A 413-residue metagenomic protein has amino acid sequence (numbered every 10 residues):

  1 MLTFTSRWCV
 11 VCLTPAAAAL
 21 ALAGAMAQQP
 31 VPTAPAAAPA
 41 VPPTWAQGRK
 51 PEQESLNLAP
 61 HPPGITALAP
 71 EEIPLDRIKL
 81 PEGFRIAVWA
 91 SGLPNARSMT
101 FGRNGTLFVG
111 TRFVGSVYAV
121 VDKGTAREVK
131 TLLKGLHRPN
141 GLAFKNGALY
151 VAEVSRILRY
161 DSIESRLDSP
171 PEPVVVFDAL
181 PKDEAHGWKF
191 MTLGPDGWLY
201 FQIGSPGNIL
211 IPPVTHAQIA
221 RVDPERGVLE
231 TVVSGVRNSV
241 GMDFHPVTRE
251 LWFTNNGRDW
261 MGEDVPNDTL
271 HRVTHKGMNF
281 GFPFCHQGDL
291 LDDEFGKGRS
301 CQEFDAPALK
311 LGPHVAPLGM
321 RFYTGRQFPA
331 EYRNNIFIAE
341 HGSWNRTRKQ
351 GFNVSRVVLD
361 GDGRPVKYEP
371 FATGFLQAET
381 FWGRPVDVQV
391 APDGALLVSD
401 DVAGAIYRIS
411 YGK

Functional and structural regions predicted by a protein language model:
P32-P81, W188, P206-N208, V214-A217 (+6 more regions): Beta-propeller domain segments
V88-L93, K130-G135, V176-D183, T231-G235 (+2 more regions): Surface loop/turn motifs at the tips and blade-to-blade linkers of beta-strand repeat domains
G92, G102, K145, G194-D196 (+3 more regions): Structural WD40 beta-propeller signal
M99, L142, M191, S239-M242 (+2 more regions): Hydrophobic core register within WD40 beta-propeller blades
T106-G110, A148-V151, W198-Q202, E250-T254 (+2 more regions): Conserved beta-propeller blade signature
R112, V154-R156, S162, G204-P206 (+4 more regions): Short loop/turn segments immediately following the C-termini of beta-strands
V129, R138, A143, S155-G194 (+3 more regions): Asp-box/WD-like beta-propeller blade repeats and closely related beta-sheet repeat scaffolds
Q389-K413: Blade-level signature of beta-propeller repeat domains, shared across WD40, Kelch, NHL, RCC1 and BNR/Asp-box propellers
